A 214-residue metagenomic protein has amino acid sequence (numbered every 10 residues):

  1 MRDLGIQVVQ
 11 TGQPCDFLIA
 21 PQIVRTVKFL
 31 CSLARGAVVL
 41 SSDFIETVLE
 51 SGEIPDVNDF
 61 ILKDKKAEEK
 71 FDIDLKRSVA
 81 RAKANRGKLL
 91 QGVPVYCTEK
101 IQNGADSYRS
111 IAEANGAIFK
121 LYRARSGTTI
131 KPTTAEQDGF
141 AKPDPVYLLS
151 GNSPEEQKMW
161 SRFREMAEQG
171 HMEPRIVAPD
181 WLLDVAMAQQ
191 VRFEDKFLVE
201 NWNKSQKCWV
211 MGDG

Functional and structural regions predicted by a protein language model:
M1-I6, V27-L30, R35, S42-G214: Phospho-regulatory, Ser/Thr- and acidic-rich intrinsically disordered linkers and terminal tails that flank modular
M1-L18: The feature marks the first
L18-I19, V38-L40: Short, conserved beta-strand segments within well-ordered enzyme catalytic domains that often line or immediately flank
P21-V24: Short, glycine/acidic-rich beta->alpha junctions
